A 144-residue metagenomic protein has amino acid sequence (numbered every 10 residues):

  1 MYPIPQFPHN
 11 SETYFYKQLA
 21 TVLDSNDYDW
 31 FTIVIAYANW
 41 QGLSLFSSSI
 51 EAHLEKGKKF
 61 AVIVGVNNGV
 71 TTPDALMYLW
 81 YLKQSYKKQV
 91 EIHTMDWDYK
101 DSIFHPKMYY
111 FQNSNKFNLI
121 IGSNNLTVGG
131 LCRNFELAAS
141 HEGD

Functional and structural regions predicted by a protein language model:
M1-D144: PLD/PLD-like phosphodiesterase catalytic module centered on the HKD motif
